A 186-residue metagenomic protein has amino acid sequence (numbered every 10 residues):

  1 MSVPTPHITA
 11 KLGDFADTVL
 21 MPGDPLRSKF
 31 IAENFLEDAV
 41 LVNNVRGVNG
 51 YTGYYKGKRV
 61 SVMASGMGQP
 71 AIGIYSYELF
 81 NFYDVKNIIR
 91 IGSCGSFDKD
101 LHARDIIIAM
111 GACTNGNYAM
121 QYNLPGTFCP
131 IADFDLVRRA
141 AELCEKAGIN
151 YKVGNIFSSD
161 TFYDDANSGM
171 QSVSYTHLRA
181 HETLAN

Functional and structural regions predicted by a protein language model:
M1-P130, F134-R138: Metabolite-binding pocket within alpha/beta catalytic cores that recognizes anionic/polar moieties
A112-C113, I156, A180: Hydrophobic pocket-lining residues within nucleotide cofactor-binding pockets
A132-Y175: Active-site rim beta-loop-alpha module in soluble metabolic enzymes
T176-T183: Conserved small/polar residues in nucleotide/adenosyl-binding loops
